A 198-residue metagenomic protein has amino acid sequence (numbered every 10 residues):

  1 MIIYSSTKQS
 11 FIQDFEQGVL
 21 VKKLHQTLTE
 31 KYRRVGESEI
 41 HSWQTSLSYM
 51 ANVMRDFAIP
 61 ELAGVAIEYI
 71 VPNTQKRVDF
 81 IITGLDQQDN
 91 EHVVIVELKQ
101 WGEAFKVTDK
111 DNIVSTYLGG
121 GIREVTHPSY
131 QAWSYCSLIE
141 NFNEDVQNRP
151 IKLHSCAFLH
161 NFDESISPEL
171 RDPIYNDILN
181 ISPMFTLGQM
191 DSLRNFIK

Functional and structural regions predicted by a protein language model:
M1-K198: Accessory nucleic-acid engagement/destabilization modules that flank
